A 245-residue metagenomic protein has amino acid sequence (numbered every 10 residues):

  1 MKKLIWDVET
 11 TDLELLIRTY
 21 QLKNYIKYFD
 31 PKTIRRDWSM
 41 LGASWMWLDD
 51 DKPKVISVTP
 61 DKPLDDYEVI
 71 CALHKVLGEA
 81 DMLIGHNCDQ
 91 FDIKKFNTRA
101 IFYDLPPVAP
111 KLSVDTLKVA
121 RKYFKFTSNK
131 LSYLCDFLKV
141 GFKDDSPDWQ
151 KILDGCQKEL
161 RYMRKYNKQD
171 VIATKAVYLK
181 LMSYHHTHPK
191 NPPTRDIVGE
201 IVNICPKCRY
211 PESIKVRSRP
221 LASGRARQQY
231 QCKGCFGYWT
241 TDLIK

Functional and structural regions predicted by a protein language model:
M1-L77: Conserved RNase H-like, two-metal-ion catalytic cores of nucleic-acid enzymes
D49-D136: Conserved DEDDh/DEDDy metal-dependent 3′-5′ exonuclease domain
I84, Y133-V198: Acidic, Mg2+-coordinating catalytic module of metal-dependent nucleases/exonucleases that use a two-metal-ion mechanism
N203-C208, C232-C235: Short cysteine-rich clusters marking metal-coordination/redox-active sites
R209-S213, F236-W239: Cys/His-rich microdomains that often coordinate metals
S213-P220, D242-K245: Short Cys/His-rich "knuckle" micro-motifs
S218-Q229: Short linker/helix segments within small regulatory modules
Q229-K245: Short metal-binding segments enriched for Cys and/or His
